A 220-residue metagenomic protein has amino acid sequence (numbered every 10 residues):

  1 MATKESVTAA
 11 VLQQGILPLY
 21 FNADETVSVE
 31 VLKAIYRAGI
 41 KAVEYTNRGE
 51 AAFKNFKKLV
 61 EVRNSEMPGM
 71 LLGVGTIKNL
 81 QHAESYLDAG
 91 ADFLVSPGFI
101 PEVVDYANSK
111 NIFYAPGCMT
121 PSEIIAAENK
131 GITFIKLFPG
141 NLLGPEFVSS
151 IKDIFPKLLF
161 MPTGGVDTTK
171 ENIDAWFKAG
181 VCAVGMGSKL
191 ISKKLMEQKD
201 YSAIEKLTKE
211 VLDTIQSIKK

Functional and structural regions predicted by a protein language model:
M1-Q81, S85-A89, K178, Q198-K219: Conserved N-terminal beta1-alpha1 strand-loop-helix module at the mouth
I16-Y20, V43-Y45, L72-G75, L94-V95 (+4 more regions): Hydrophobic faces of well-ordered beta-strands that scaffold small-molecule active sites in alpha/beta enzyme cores
L32, F56, A83, V104 (+3 more regions): Generic hydrophobic/aromatic pocket-lining and core-packing "Φ" positions
Y36-K41, L87-L94, S109-A115, N129-F134 (+2 more regions): Glycine-enriched alpha-helix->loop->beta-strand junction motifs that scaffold or abut catalytic
N47-R48, I77, F99-I100, M119-T120 (+3 more regions): Short, ordered loop/turn segments at secondary-structure junctions
N79-A89, S122-K130, D167-V184: Catalytic cores of alpha/beta
F93-V103, L137-G144, G180-D200: Glycine-rich phosphate-binding active-site loops on the catalytic face of alpha/beta enzymes
P97-L143: Histidine/lysine/aspartate-rich catalytic loop segments that bind and position anionic ligands
